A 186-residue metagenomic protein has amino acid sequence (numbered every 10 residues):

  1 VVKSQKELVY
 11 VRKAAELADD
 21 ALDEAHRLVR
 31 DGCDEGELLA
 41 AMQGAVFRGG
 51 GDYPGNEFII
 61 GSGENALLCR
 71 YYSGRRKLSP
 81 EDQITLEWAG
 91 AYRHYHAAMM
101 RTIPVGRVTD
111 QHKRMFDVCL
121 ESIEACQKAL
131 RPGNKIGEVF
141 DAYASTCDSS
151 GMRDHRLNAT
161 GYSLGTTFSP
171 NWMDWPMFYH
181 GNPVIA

Functional and structural regions predicted by a protein language model:
V1-A186: Active-site neighborhoods and metal-handling regions in enzymes and metal-associated proteins
